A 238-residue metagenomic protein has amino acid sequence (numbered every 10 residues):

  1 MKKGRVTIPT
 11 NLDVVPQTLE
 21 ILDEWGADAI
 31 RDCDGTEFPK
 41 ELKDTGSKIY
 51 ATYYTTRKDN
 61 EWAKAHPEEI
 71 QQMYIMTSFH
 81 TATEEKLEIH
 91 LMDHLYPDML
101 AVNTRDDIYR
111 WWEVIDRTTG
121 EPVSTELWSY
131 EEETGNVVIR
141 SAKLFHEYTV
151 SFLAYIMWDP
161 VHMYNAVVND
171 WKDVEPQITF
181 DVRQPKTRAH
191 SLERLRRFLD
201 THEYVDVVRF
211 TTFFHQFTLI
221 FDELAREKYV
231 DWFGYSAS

Functional and structural regions predicted by a protein language model:
M1-S238: Glycan-processing catalytic domains of CAZymes
